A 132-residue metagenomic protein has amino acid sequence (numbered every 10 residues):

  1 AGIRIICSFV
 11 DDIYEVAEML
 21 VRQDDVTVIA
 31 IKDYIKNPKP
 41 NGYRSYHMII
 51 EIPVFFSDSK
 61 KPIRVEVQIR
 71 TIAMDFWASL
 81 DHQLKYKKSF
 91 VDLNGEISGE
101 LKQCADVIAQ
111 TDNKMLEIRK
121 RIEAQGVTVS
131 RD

Functional and structural regions predicted by a protein language model:
G2-I6: Short aromatic/hydrophobic contact patches that present stacked aromatics for nucleic-acid/ligand binding
C7-M115: Long beta-strand-rich cores associated with HINT superfamily self-processing modules
T111-D132: Intrinsically disordered, low-complexity acidic/polar and Pro/Ser/Thr-rich regulatory regions that often function as
